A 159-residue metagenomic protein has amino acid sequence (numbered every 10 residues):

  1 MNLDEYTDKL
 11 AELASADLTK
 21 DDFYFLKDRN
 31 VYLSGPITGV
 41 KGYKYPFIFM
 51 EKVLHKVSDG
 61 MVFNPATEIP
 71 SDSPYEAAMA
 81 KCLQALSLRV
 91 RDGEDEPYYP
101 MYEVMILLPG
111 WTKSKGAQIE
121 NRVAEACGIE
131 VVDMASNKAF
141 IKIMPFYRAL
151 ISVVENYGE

Functional and structural regions predicted by a protein language model:
M1-E159: Conserved catalytic or regulatory cores that recognize and/or transform ribose-phosphate-containing ligands
